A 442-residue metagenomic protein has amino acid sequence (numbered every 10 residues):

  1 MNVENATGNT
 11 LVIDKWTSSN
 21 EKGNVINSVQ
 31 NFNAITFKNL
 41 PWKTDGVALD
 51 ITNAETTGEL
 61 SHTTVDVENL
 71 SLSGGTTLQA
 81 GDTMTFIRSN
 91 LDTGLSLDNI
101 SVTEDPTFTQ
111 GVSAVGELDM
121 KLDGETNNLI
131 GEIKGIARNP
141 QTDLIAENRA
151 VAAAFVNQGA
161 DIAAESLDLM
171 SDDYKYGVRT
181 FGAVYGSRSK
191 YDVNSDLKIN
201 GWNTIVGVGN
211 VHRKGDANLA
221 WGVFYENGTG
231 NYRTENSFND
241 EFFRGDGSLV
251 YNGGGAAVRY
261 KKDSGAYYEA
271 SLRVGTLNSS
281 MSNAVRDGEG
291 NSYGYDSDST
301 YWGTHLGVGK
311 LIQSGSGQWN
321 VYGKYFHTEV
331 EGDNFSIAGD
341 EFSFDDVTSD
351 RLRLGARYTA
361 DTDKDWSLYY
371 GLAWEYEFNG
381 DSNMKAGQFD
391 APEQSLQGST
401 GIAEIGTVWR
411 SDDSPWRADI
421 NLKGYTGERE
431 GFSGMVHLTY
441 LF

Functional and structural regions predicted by a protein language model:
N2-S89: Extracellular beta-strand/loop-rich repeat segments of large surface/secreted proteins
T36-A48, D66-D216, S299: Outer-membrane translocation/initiation segment of Type V secreted surface proteins
T52-A54, I199-N203, G303, S349-R353: Amphipathic hydrophobic-ligand
R138-W319, D419-T426: Outer membrane beta-barrel translocator domains of Type V secretion systems
R233-S237, S280-A284, E331-I337, G380-M384 (+1 more regions): Outer-membrane beta-barrel and related beta-rich outer-membrane complex signature in Gram-negative bacteria
G255, R259, A338-F442: Outer membrane beta-barrel transmembrane domains
K310, F326-T328: Solvent-exposed flexible segments
Q318-V321, T328-E331: Extended amphipathic alpha-helical coiled-coil/heptad-repeat regions
